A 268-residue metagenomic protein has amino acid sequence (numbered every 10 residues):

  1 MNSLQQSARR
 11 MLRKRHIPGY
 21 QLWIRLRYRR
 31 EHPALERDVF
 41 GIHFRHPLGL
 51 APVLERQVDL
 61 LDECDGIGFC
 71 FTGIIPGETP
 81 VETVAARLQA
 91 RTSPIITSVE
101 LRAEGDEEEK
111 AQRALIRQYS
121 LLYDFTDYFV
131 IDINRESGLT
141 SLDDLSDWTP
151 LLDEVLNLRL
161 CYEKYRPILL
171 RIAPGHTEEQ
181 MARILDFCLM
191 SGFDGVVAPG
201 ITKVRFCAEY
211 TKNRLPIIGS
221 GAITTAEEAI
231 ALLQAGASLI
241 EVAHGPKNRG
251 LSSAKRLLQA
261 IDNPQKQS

Functional and structural regions predicted by a protein language model:
M1-G105, L257: N-terminal capping/small domains of soluble enzymes
Y20-H32, I133-D147, I172-N213, N248-Q259: Glycine/Thr-rich beta-alpha phosphate-binding loop at enzyme active sites
F44-P52, C70-I74, I95-A103, F129-D132 (+4 more regions): Hydrophobic faces of well-ordered beta-strands that scaffold small-molecule active sites in alpha/beta enzyme cores
V58-E63, R113-R117, H176-M190, C207-I217 (+1 more regions): Catalytic cores of alpha/beta
C64-I67, A85-P94, Q118-T126, L156-E163 (+2 more regions): Acidic (Asp/Glu)-rich catalytic clusters
G68-T79, D132-R135, G195-I201, I223 (+1 more regions): Glycine-rich phosphate-binding active-site loops on the catalytic face of alpha/beta enzymes
P76-D143: Active-site beta->alpha loop and helix N-cap motifs at the rims of alpha/beta catalytic domains
V81-I96, S146-I168, P174, T202-I218 (+1 more regions): Alpha-helix-loop-beta-strand connector modules within alpha/beta enzyme cores
